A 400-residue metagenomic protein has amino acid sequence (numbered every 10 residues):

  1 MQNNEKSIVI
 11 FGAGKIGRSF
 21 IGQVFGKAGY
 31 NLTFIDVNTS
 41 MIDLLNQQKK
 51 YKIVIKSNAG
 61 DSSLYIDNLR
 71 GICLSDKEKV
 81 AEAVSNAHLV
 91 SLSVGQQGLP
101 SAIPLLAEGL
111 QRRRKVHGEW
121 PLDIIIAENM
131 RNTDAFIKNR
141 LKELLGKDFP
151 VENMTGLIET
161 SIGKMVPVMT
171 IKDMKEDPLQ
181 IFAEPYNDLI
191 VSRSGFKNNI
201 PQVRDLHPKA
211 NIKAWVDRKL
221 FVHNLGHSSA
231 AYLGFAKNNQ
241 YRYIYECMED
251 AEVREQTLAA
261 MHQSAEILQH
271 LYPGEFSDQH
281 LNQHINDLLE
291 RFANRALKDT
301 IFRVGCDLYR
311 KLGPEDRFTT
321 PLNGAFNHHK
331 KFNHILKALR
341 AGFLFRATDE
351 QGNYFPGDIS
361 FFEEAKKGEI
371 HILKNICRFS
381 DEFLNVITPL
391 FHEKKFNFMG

Functional and structural regions predicted by a protein language model:
Q2-V9, K15-G400: Substrate/ligand-engaging "lid" and interaction regions
